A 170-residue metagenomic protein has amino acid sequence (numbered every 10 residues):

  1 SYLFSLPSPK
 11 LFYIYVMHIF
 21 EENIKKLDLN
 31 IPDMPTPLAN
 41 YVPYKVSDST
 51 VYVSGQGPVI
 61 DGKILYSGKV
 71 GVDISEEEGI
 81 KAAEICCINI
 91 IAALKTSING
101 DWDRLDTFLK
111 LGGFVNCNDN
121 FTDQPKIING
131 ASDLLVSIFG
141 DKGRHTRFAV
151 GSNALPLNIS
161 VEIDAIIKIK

Functional and structural regions predicted by a protein language model:
S1-V16: N-terminal amphipathic/basic-hydrophobic helices that include classical n-h-c signal peptides and signal-anchor
M17-K170: Short, polar/acidic, helix-capping and beta-turn segments at strand->helix junctions that line the mouths
